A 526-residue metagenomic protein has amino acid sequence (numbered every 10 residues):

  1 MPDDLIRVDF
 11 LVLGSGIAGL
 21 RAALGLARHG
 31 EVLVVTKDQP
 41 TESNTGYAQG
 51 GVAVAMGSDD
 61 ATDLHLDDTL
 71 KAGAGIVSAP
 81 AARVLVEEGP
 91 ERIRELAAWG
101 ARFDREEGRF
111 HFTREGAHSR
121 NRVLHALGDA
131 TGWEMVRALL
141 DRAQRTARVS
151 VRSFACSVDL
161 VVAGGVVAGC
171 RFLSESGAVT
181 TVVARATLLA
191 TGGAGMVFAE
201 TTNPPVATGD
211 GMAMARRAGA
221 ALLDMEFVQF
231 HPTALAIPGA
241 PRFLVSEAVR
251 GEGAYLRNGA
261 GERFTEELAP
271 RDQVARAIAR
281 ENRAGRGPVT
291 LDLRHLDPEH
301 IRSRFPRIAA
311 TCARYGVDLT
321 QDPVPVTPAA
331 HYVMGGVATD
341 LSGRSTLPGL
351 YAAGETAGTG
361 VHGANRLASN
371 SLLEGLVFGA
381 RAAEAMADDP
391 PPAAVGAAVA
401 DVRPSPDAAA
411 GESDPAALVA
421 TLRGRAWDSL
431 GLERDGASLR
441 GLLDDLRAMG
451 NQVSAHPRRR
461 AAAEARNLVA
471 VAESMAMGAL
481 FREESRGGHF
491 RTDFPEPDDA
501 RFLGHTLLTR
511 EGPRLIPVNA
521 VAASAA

Functional and structural regions predicted by a protein language model:
M1-R7, G25, E31, Q39-T41 (+9 more regions): Glycine- and aromatic-enriched mobile tails/lids
F10-V34: N-terminal Rossmann-like FAD-binding beta1-loop-alpha1 element of flavoenzymes
D38-L70, A74, Q229, A240-F243: Conserved N-terminal glycine-rich FAD pyrophosphate-binding loop of Rossmann-like flavoproteins
P40, M214, A220-V324, L376 (+1 more regions): An anion/pyrophosphate-binding glycine-rich loop and adjacent beta-alpha core in soluble alpha-beta enzymes
V77-P90, V123-D141, R152, T201-G209 (+3 more regions): Short beta-strand to alpha-helix junction loop
A97-A178, V183, A190, A199 (+2 more regions): Conserved redox-cofactor binding core of oxidoreductases
D159-T181, V317-V361, L367: FAD-site-proximal beta/loop scaffold in flavoenzymes
A184-A186, A190-G195, T356: Glycine-/small-residue-rich beta->alpha transition segments that form the dinucleotide
